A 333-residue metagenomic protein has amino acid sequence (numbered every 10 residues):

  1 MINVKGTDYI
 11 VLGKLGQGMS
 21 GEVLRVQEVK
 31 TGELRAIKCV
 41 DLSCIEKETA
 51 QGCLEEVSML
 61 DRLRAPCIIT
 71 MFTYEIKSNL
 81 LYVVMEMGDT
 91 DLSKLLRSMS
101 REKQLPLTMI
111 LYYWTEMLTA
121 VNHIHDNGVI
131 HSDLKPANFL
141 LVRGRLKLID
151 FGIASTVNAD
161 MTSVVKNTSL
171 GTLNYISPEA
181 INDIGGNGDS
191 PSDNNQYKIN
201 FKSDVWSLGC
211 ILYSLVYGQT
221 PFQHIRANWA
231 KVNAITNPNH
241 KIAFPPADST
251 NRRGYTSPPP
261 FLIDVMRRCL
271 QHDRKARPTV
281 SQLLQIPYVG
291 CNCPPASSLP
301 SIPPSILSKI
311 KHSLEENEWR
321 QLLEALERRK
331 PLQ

Functional and structural regions predicted by a protein language model:
E22-L42: Glycine-rich ATP phosphate-binding loop
V40-L63: Conserved N-lobe beta3->alphaC-helix segment of eukaryotic protein kinase catalytic domains
Y74: Activation-segment/catalytic-loop signature of the eukaryotic protein kinase fold
S78-E86, S93-K94: A conserved loop-to-beta-strand element in the N-lobe of protein kinase catalytic cores that borders the ATP-binding
Y113-W114: Activation segment signature within eukaryotic-like protein kinase domains
A276-R320: Regulatory extensions flanking the kinase catalytic core
